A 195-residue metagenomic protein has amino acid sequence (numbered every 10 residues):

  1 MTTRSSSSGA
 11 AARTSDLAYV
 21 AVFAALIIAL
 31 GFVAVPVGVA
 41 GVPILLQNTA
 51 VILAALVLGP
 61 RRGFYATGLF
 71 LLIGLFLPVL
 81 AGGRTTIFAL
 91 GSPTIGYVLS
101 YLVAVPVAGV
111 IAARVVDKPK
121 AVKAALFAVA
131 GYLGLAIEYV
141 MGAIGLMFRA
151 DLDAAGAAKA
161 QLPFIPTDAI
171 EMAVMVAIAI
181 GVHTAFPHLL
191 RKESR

Functional and structural regions predicted by a protein language model:
T2-F64: Hydrophobic transmembrane alpha-helices
T3-S7, A18-A21, A29, T86-E138: Short helix-perturbing small/polar motifs within transmembrane alpha-helices
A12-F23, I44, N48-V51, G63 (+9 more regions): Residue-level signature of transmembrane alpha-helical entry/exit and packing/kink sites in multi-pass membrane
V22-L30, V51, A55, A66-G74 (+10 more regions): Alpha-helical transmembrane segments in multi-pass membrane proteins
G31-P43, L71-A104: Interfacial aromatic-anchored transmembrane helix boundaries in multi-pass membrane proteins
V33, V57, F76, R84 (+3 more regions): Helix-loop junctions at the membrane-solvent interface of multi-pass transporters, primarily the C-terminal
V57-R61, V107-V116, G181-F186: Structural signal for the C-terminal ends of transmembrane alpha-helices and the immediately following loop
G83-R84, D117-S194: Membrane-embedded alpha-helical hairpins and interfacial helices in multi-pass inner-membrane proteins
